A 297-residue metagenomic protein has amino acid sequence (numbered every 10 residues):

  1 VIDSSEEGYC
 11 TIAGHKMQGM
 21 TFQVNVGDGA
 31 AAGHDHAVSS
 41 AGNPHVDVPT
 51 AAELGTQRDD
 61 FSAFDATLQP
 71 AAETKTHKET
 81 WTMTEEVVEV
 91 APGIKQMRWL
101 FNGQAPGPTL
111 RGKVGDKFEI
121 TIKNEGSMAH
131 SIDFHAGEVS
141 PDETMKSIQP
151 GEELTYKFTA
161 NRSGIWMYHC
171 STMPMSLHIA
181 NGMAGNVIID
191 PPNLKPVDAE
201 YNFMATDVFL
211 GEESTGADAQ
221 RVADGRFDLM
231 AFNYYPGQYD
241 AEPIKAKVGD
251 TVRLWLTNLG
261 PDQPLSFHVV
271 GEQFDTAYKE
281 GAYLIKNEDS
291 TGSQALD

Functional and structural regions predicted by a protein language model:
V1-D297: Copper-binding active sites and cupredoxin-like electron-transfer domains, recognizing His/Cys-rich ligand loops
